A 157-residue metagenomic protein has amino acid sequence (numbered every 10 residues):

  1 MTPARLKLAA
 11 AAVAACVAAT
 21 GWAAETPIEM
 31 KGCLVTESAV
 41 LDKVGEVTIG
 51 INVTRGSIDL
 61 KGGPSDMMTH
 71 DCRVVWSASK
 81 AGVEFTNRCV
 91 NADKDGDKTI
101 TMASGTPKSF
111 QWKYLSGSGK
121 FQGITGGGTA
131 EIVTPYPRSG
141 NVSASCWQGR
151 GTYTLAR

Functional and structural regions predicted by a protein language model:
M1-R5: N-terminal secretory signal peptides that target proteins for export/translocation
K7-A18: Bacterial N-terminal signal peptides
W22-R157: Beta-strand-enriched cores of mature, soluble protein domains
